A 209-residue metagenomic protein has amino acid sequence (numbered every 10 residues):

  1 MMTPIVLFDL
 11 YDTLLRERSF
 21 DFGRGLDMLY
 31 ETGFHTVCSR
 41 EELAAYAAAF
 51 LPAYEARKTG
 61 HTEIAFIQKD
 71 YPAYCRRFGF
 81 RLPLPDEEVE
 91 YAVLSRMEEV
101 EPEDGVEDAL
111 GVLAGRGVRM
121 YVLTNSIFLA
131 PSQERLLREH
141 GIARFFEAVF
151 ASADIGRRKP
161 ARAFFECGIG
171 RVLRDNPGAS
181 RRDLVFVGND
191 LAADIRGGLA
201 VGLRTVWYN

Functional and structural regions predicted by a protein language model:
M1-A49, R77: Active-site neighborhood of HAD-like aspartate-dependent phosphohydrolases
R16, F80-R81, D86, E107-V112 (+3 more regions): Short glycine/proline-centered loop/turn elements that form peptide/ligand docking sites
F34, A48-Y91: A metal-dependent, Asp-based hydrolase signature
D86-E101, V106-H140, A148-F150: Substrate-recognition element of Asp-dependent hydrolases with the DxDx(T/V) motif
A143-E147, G178: Conserved H-loop
R158-I195: Conserved Lys-Pro-Asp/Glu-containing loop-to-beta segment of HAD-superfamily phosphomonoesterases, centered on
A200-V201: Structural motif
